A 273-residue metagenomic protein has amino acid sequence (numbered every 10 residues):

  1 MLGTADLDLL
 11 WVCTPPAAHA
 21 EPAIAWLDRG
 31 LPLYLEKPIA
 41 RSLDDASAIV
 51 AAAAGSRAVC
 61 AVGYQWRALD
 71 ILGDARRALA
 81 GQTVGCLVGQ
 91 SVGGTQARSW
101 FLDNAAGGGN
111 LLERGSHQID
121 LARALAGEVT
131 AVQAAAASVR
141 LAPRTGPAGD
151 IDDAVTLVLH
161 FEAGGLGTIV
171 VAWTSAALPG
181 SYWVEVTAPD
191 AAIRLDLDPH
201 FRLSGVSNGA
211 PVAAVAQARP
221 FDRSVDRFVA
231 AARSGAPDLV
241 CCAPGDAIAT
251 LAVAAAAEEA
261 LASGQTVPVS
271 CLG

Functional and structural regions predicted by a protein language model:
M1-V50: Beta-loop-alpha module in the N-terminal Rossmann-like domain of NAD(P)-dependent dehydrogenases, especially those
L9-V12, A58, A231-G273: C-terminal helix-rich "cap/oligomerization" subdomain common to oxidoreductases
H19, A23, A46, L72 (+3 more regions): A general structural signal for well-ordered alpha-helical segments in protein cores
R29-L31, S56-A58, G165-L166: A short helix->loop->beta-strand "cap" motif at the edges of active sites that frequently abuts
A48-Q65, T83-G89: Rossmann-fold dehydrogenase core element
W66-A148, G264: Predominantly a Rossmann-like dinucleotide-binding segment in NAD(P)-dependent oxidoreductases
D120-H200, V225-A236, G273: Contiguous beta-strand/loop segments that form the cofactor/metal-binding neighborhood of enzyme cores
L195, V215-D226, C242: Active-site loop of classical SDR/Rossmann-like NAD(P)-dependent oxidoreductases, centered on the catalytic Tyr-X3-Lys
